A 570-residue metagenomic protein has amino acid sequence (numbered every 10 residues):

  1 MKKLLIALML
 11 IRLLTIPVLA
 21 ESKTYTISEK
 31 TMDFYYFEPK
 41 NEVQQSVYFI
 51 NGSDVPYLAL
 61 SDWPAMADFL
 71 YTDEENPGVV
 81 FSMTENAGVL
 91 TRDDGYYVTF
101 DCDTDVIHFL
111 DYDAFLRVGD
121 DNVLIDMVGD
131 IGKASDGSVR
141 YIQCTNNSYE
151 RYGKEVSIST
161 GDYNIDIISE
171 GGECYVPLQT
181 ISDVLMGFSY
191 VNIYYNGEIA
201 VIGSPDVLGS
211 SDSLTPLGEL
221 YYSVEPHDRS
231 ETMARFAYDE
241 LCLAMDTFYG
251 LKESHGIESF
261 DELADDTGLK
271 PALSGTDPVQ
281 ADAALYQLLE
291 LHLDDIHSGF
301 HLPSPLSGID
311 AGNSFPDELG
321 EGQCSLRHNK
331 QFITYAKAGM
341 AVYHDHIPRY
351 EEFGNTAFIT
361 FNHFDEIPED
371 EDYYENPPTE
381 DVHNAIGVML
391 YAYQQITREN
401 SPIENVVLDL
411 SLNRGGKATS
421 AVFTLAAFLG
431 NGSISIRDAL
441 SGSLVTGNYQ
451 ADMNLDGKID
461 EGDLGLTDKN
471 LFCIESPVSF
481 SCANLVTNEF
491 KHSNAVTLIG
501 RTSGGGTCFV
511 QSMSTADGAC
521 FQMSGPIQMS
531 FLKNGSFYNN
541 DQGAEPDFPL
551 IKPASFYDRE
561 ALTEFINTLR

Functional and structural regions predicted by a protein language model:
M1-L4: Positively charged n-region of N-terminal signal peptides that target proteins for export
A7-T15: Bacterial N-terminal signal peptides
L14-T24: Sec-dependent signal peptide cleavage junction
N41-V80, N164-T180, G187-N196: Extracytoplasmic Gram-positive cell-surface binding/anchoring modules and repeats
V47, D73-V106: An N-terminus-focused feature that recognizes amino-terminal "leader" regions
D68-A87, M186-G197, V478-S481, S493-T507: Short, well-structured beta-strand/strand-turn elements
R92, Y97-V406, L410-R414, T419-F423 (+2 more regions): Flexible, low-complexity junctional segments that flank or bridge functional domains
P205-D228, R235-Y238, C242, S401-P402 (+1 more regions): C-terminal "post-core" interaction segments
